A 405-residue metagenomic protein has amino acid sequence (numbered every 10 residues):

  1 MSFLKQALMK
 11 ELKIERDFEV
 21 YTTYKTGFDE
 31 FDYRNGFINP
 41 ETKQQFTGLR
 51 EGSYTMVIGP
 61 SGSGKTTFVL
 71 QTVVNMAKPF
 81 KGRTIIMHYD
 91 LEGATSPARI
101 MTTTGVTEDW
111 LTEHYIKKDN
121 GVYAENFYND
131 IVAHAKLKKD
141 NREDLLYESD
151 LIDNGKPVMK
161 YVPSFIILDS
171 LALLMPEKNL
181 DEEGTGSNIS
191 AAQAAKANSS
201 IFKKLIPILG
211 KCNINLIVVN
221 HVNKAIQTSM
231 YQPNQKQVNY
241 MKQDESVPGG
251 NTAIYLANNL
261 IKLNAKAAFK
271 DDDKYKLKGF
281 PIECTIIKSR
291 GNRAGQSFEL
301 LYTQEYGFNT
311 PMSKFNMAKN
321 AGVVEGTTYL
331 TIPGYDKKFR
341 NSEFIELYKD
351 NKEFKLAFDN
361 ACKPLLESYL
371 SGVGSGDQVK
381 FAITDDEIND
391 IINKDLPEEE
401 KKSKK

Functional and structural regions predicted by a protein language model:
M1-E15, A268-K405: C-terminal regions of RecA-like/P-loop NTPase motor modules
M1-W110, A124-A133: The Walker A/P-loop phosphate-binding site
T23, G27, R50-S53, K65-F68 (+18 more regions): Helical mechanochemical/support elements of P-loop NTPase systems and associated helical scaffolds
R34-I38, P60, T72-F80, T102-T107 (+12 more regions): Conserved, well-folded catalytic cores of nucleic-acid-processing and energy-transducing macromolecular machines
Y54-G59, E183-A192, S297-Q304, I345: Short hinge/gating elements
F80-I189: Conserved inter-motif catalytic segment of the P-loop NTP-binding fold
H88, I167-L168, I217-V219, K262 (+1 more regions): A structural signal for short, well-ordered beta-strand segments and their strand-loop junctions that often border
A191-A321: Phosphate-binding/switch region of NTP-binding enzymes
